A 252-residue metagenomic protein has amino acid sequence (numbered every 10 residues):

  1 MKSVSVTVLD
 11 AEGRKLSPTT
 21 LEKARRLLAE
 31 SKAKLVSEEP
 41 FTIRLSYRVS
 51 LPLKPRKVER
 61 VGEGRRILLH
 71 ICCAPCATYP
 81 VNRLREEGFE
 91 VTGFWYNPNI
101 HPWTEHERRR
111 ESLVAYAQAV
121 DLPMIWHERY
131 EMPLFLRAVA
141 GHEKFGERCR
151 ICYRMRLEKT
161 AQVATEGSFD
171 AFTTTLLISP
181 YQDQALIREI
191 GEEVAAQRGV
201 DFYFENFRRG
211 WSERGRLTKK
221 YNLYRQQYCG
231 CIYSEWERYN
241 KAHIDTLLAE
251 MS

Functional and structural regions predicted by a protein language model:
M1-L53: Short helix-coil boundary/hinge micro-motifs
K54, V58-S252: Nucleotide-activated chemistry modules centered on ATP-dependent adenylation/adenylyltransferase
